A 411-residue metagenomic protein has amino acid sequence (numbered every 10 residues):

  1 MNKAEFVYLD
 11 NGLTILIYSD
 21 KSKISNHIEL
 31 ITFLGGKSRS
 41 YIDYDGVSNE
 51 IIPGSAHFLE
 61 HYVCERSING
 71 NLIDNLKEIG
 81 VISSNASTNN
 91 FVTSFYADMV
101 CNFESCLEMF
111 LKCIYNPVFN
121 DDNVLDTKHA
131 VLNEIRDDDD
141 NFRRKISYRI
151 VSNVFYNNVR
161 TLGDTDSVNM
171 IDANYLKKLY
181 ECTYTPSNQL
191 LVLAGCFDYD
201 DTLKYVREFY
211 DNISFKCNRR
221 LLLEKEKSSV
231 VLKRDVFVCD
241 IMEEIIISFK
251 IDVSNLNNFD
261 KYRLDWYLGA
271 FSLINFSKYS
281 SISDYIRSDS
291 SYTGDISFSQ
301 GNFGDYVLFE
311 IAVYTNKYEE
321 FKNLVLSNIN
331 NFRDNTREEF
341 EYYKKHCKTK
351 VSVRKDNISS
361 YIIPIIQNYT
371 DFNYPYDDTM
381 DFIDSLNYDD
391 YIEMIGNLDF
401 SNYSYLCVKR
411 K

Functional and structural regions predicted by a protein language model:
M1-N71, K178-Y285, N402-K411: His/Glu-rich zincin catalytic helix
S22, A86-N90, E181-S187, C239-I241 (+3 more regions): Short, flexible turn/loop "capping" segments at secondary-structure junctions
Y62, S94-D98, V118, V192-L193 (+4 more regions): Second-shell loop/turn segments in exported
S67-I68, L72-L179, D200, N323-N330 (+1 more regions): Acidic/histidine-enriched segments that form metal/cofactor-coordinating and catalytic pocket/exosite environments
V81, I246-V253, L273-T315: A structural supersecondary motif
T185, I241-S248, Y262-W266, N302-V307 (+2 more regions): Short acidic (Asp/Glu) and glycine-rich catalytic loops that position anionic groups and cofactors
L190-C196, E341-K411: C-terminal regions of mature proteins
C217-L223, Y285, T293-S299, N335-K344: Flexible, glycine/charged-enriched surface loops at secondary-structure junctions
